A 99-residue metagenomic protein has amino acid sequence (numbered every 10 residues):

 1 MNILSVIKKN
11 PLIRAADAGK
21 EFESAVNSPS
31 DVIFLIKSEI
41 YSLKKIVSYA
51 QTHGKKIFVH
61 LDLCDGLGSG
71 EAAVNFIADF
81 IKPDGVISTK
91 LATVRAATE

Functional and structural regions predicted by a protein language model:
M1-I57, D65-G68, K82: Conserved N-terminal beta1-alpha1 strand-loop-helix module at the mouth
S69-A73, I77-R95: Ordered, amphipathic secondary-structure segments that act as subunit-interaction surfaces in large macromolecular
T98-E99: Alpha-helix C-terminal capping segments
